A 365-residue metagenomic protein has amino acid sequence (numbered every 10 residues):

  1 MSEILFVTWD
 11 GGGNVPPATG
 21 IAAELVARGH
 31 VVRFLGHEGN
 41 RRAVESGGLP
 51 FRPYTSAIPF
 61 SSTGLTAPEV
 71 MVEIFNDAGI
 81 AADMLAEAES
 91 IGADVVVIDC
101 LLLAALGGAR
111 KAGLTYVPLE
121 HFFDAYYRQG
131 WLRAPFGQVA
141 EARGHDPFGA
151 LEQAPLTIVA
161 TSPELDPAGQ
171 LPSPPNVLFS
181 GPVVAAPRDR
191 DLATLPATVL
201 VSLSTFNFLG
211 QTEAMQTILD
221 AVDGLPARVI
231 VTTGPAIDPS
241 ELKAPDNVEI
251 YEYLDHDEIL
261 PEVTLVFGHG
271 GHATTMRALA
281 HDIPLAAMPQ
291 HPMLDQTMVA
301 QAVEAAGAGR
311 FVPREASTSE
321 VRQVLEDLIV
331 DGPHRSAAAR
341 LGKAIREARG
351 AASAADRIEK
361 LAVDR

Functional and structural regions predicted by a protein language model:
S2-E3, H30, L35-R228, P235 (+1 more regions): Nucleotide-sugar-dependent glycosyltransferase catalytic domains
S2-R33, G39, A43-P50, A86-S90 (+5 more regions): Nucleotide-activated sugar donor-binding and catalytic core shared by glycosyltransferases and related lipid-linked
A57-P59, D238, L254-D255, R349: Poly-acidic low-complexity segments
P187, D238, F311-R314: Short, solvent-exposed coil/turn linker segments
E213, A221, V229-T232, A236-I237 (+3 more regions): Extended, charge-rich C-terminal regions with high alpha-helical propensity
